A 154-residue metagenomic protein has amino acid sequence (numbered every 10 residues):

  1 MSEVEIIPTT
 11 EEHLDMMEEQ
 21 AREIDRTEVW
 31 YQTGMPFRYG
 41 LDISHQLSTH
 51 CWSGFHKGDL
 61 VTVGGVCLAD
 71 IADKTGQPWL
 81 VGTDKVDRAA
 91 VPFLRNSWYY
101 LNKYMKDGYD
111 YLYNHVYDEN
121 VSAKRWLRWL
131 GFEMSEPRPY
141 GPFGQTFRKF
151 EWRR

Functional and structural regions predicted by a protein language model:
S2-E19: A short beta-loop-alpha structural element at the N-terminal edge of CoA-dependent acyl/N-acetyltransferase catalytic
V29-T49, K103: Active-site rim helix/loop that mediates acceptor-substrate recognition in acyltransferases
S48-V66: Conserved beta-hairpin
C67-L68, R153: A generic structural motif
K74-D87, P92-F93, R148: Conserved acetyl-CoA binding element of GNAT-fold acetyltransferases
A89-K103, R125, W129: Conserved acetyl-CoA-binding loop-helix of GNAT-fold acetyltransferases
L112-R128, E133, P139-F143: Conserved beta-strand-loop-alpha-helix junction that forms the acyl-donor binding cleft
Y140-R154: C-terminal "cap" of GNAT-fold acetyltransferases
